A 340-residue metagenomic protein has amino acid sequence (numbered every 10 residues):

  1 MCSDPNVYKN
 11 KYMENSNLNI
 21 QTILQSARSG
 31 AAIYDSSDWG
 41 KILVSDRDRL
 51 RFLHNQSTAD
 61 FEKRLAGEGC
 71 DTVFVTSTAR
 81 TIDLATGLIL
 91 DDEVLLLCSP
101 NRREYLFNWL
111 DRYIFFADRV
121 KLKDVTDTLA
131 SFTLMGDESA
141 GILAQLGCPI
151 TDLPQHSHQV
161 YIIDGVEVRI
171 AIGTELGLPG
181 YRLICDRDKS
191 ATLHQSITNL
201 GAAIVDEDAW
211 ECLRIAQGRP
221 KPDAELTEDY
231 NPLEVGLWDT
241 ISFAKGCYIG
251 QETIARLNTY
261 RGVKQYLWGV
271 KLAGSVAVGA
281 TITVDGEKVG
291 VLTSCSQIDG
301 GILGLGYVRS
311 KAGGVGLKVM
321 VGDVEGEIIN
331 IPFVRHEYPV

Functional and structural regions predicted by a protein language model:
C2-I82, L88-I89: Acidic, proline/glycine-enriched N-terminal capping motif
D4-Y8, T78-R80, Y230, V235-I241 (+2 more regions): Glycine-rich, small/acidic residue-mixed loop/short-helix segments
I20-S29, V73-L84, I114-D118, Y161-A171 (+1 more regions): Short amphipathic beta-strand starts and helix->beta connectors
A32-Y34, K41, T86-P220: Acidic, low-complexity central loop/insert segments
D46, L96, L134-G136, L183 (+4 more regions): Residue-level signal for inorganic ion chemistry
S57-E62, L110-F116, C148, I197-A202 (+3 more regions): Short, solvent-exposed amphipathic alpha-helical segments in soluble enzyme and RNA/protein-processing domains
F74, P149-I162, S275-E287: Short amphipathic alpha-helix segments
R182-W268: Anionic-ligand-binding alpha/beta catalytic cores of soluble enzymes and soluble regulatory domains that recognize
